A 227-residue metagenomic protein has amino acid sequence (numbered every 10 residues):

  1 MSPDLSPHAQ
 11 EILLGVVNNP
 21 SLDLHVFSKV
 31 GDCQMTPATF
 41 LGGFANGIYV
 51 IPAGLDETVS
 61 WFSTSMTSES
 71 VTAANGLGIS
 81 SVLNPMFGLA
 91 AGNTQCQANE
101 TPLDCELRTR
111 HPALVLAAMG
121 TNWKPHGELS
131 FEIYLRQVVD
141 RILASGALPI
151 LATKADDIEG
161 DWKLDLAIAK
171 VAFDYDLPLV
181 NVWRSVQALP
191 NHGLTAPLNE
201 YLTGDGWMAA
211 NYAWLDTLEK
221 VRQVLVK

Functional and structural regions predicted by a protein language model:
M1-P37, V226: N-terminal module-boundary/linker segments of secreted carbohydrate-active enzymes
E11, K29, P102, H111-L114 (+7 more regions): Extracytoplasmic/secreted proteins, especially bacterial periplasmic and envelope-associated proteins
P20-S130, E200-Y201: Conserved SGNH/GDSL esterase-like catalytic core that processes O-acyl groups on lipids and polysaccharides
D23-V26, R110-L116, L143-I150, Y175-P178: Loop/turn elements at helix/coil->beta-strand transitions in domains of secreted/extracellular proteins
V30-C33, A117-N122, A152-D156, N181-V186: Active-site-proximal beta-strand/loop segments in catalytic clefts of secreted hydrolases
P37-T39, K124-E132, A152, I158-K163 (+1 more regions): Extracytoplasmic/secreted cell-surface and envelope-processing proteins
N122-W123, V138-I168: Active-site segments of SGNH/GDSL-like serine hydrolases that catalyze O-acetyl group transfer/hydrolysis on lipids
D156-K227: Catalytic His-Asp segment of secreted/periplasmic serine-dependent ester chemistry enzymes
